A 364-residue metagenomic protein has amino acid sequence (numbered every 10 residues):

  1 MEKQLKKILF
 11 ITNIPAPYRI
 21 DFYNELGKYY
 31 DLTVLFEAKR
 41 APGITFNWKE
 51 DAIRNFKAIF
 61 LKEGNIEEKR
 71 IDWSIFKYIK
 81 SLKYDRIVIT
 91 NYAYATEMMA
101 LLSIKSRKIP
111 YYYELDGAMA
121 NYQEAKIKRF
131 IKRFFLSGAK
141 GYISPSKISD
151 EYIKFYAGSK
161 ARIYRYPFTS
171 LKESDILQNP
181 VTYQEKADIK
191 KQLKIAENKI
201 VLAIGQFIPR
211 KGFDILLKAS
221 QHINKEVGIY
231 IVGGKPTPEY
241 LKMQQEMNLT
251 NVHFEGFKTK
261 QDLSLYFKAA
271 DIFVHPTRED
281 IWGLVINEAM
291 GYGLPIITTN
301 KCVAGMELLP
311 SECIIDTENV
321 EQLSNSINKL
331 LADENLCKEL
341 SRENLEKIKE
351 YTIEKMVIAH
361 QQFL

Functional and structural regions predicted by a protein language model:
D21, K199-H222, E239, E321: A conserved mid-protein helix/loop that constitutes part of the nucleotide-sugar donor-binding site
A95, I109-I127, G138-G141, P145 (+1 more regions): A short, histidine- and acid-enriched strand-loop-helix "catalytic/donor-clamping" loop that lines the nucleotide-sugar
S137-A187, I195: Donor nucleotide-sugar binding/catalytic pocket of nucleotide-sugar-dependent glycosyltransferases
L241-K258: Nucleotide-activated donor-binding/catalytic signature segment of Leloir-type glycosyltransferases, i.e., the conserved
F257-K258, L265-A270: Short alpha-helical donor nucleotide-sugar binding micro-motif in glycosyltransferases
R278: Aromatic "clamp/platform" in nucleotide-sugar-dependent glycosyltransferases that forms part of the donor/acceptor
P295-T299: Short hydrophobic beta-strand element within catalytic cores of glycosyltransferases and related nucleotide-activated
E312-V320, N328-E334: Conserved acidic donor-binding segment of nucleotide-sugar-dependent glycosyltransferases
